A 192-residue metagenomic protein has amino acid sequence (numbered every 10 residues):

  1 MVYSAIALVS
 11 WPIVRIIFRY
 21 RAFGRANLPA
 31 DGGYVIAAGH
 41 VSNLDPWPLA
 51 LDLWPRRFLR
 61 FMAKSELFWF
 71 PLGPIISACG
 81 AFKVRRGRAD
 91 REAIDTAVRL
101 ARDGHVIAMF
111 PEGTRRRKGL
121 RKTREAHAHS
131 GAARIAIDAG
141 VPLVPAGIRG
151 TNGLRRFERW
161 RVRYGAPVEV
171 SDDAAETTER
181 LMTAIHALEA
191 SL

Functional and structural regions predicted by a protein language model:
M1-R19, W69-C79, L154-F157: Alpha-helical membrane-targeting segments
V2, V9-H40: Helix-to-loop junction immediately C-terminal to a conserved catalytic motif
S10, A78-V84, T114-G119: Short, basic, glycine/proline-bearing loop/turn elements
R15, A30-R88: Catalytic core of membrane glycerolipid acyltransferases/transacylases, capturing the structured, soluble-facing
A22-R25, W69, R91-I94: Structural motif corresponding to alpha-helix initiation and N-cap regions
A26, H40-V41, L53, S65-L67 (+3 more regions): Short, flexible active-site-adjacent loop segments at beta-strand->alpha-helix junctions, enriched in small/polar
E92-L192: Non-catalytic C-terminal accessory region of glycerolipid acyltransferases and related lyso-lipid remodeling enzymes
